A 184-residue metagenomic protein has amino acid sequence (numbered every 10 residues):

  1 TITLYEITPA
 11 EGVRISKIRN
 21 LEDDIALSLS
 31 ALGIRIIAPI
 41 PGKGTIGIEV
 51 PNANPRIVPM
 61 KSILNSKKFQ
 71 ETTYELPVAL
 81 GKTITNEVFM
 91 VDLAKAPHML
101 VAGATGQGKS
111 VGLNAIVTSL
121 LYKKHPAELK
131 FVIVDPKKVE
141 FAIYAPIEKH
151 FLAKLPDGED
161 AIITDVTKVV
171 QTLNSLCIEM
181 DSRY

Functional and structural regions predicted by a protein language model:
T1-T8, G12: N-terminal anchoring/assembly modules that precede and organize ATP-driven motor systems
L4, K17, A26, I40-T45 (+2 more regions): P-loop NTPase catalytic phosphate-binding loop
A10-R14, A53-N54: Helix N-cap motif at beta-to-alpha junctions
R14-I15, I57, N65: Allosteric regulatory "coupling" segments in signal-transduction proteins
R14-I18, E22: Generic alpha-helical secondary structure
E22-D23, S28-V58: Conserved glycine-bearing catalytic or ligand-binding loops at nucleotide- and phosphate-handling centers of large
I57-S62, A102-A104: Short, charged, solvent-exposed linker or helix-capping segments at domain edges/interfaces that act as flexible hinges
